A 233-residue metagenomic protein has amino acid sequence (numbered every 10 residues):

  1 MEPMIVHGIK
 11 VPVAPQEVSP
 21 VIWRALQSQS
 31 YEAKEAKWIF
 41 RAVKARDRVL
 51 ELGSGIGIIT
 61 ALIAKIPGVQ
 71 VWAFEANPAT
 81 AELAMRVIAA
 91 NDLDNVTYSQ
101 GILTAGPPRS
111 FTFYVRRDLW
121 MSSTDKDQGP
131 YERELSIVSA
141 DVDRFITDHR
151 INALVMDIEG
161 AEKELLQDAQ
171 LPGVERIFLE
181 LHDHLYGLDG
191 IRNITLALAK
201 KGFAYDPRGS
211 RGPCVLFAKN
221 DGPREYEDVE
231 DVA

Functional and structural regions predicted by a protein language model:
M1-A233: Phosphate/nucleotide-binding beta-alpha loop and adjacent structural elements of enzyme active sites
